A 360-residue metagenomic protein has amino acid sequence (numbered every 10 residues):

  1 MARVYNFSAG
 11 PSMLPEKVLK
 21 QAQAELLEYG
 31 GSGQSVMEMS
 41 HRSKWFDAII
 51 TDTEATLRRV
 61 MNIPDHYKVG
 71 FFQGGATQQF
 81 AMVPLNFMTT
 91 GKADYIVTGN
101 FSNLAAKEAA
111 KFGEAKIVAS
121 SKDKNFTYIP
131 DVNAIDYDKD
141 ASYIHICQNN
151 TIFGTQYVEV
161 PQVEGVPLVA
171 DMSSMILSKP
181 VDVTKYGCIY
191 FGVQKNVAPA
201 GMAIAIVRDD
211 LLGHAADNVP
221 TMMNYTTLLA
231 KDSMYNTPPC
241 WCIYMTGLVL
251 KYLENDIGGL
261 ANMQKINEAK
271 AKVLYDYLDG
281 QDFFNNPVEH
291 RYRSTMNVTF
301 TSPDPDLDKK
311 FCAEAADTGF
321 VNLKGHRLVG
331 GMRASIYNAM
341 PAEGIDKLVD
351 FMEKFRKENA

Functional and structural regions predicted by a protein language model:
A2-V4, H326, G330-A360: PLP-dependent enzyme catalytic core of the Aspartate aminotransferase-like
R3-E54: A glycine-/small-polar-enriched, mobile loop at the entrance of the PLP active site in fold-type I
G10, A109, S120-I176: Active-site phosphate-binding strand-loop segment of PLP-dependent enzymes
G33-Q79, N86, N100, E108: Conserved N-terminal alpha-helix of the aminotransferase class I/II PLP-enzyme fold
T77-S142: PLP-dependent aminotransferase-like
C188, V193-Y275, E289, E358-A360: Active-site C-terminal subdomain of aminotransferase-like
F284-E314: Conserved PLP-binding catalytic core of the aspartate aminotransferase-like
